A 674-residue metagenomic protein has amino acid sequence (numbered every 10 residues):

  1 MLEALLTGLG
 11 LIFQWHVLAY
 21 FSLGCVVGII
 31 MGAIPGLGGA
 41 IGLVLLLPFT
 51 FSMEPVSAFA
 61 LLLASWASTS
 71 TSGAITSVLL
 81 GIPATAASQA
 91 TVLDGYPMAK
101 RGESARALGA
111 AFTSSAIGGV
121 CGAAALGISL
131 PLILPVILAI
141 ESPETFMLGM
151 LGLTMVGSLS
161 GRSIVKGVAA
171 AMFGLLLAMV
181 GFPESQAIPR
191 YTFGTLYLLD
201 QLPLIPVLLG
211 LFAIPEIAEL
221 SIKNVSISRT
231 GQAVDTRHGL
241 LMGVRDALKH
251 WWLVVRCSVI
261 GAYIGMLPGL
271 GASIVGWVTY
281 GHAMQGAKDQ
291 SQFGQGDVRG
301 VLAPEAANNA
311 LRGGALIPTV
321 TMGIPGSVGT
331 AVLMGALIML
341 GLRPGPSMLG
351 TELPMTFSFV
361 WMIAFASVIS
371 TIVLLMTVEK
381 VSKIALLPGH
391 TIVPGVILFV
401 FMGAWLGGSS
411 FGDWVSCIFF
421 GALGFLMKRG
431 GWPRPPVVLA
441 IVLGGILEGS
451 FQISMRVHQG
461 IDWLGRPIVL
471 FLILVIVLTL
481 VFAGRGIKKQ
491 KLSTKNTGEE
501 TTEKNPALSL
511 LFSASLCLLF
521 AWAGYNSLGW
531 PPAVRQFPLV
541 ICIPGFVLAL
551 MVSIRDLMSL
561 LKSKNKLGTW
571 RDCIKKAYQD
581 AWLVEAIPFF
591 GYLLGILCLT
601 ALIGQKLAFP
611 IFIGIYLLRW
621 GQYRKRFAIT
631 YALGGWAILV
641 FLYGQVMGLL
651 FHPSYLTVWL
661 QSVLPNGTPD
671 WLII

Functional and structural regions predicted by a protein language model:
M1-G8, S185, I217-V254, Q285-V298 (+3 more regions): Intrinsically disordered, low-complexity non-transmembrane regions of multi-pass membrane transporters
M1-V56, L138, P189-D297, S382-K383 (+1 more regions): Helix-loop-helix hairpins and the membrane-proximal interhelical loops of multi-pass alpha-helical transport proteins
C25-G39, T69-G81, V156-G161, S258-P268 (+4 more regions): Transmembrane alpha-helix interface/packing and boundary motifs in multi-pass membrane proteins, characterized by
G39-F49, L62, S77-P97, I128 (+7 more regions): Re-entrant/interfacial helical elements at transmembrane boundaries that shape and gate the permeation pathway
L46-E54, L177-P183, T195-Y197, T279-A287 (+3 more regions): Interfacial segments of multi-pass membrane proteins
V56-A60, P97-S114, K288-V301, V328-A331 (+2 more regions): Membrane-interface alpha-helices at helix entry/exit sites of multi-pass transporters
G109-V225, M339-V475, A483-G486: Membrane-embedded alpha-helical modules
A483, K491-T600, W620-I674: Flexible extramembrane loops and terminal tails that flank transmembrane helices in small membrane-associated subunits
